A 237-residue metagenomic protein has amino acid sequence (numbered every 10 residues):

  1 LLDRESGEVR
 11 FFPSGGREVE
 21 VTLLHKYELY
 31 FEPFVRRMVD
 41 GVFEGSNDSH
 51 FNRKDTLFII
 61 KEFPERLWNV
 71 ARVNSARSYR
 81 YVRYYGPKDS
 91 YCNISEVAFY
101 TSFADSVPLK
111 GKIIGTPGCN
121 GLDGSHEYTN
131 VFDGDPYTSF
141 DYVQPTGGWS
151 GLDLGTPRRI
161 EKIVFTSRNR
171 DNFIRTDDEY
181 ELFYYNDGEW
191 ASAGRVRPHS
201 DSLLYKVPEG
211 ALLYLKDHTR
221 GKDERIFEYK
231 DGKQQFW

Functional and structural regions predicted by a protein language model:
L1-N69, N74-R77, Y91-R158, R168-R175 (+2 more regions): Disordered, acidic Ser/Thr/Pro-rich linker "stalks" and the adjacent N-terminal cap of the next globular domain
G41-H50, D178-E189, L212-K216: Short beta-strand segments and strand-loop junctions that repeat across beta-rich extracellular domains
Y79-R83, K162, L212-Y214: Short, conserved beta-strand segments of beta-strand-rich sandwich/propeller modules, principally
P87, F165-R168: Short strand-loop junctions, especially beta-strand C-caps/beta-turns that link beta-sheets to coils or alpha-helices
P87, Y100, Y185: Structured beta-strand/turn binding interfaces of compact recognition modules in eukaryotic regulators
P198-D201: Short coil/turn segments at the loop-to-beta-strand junctions that recur within blades of beta-propeller repeat folds
